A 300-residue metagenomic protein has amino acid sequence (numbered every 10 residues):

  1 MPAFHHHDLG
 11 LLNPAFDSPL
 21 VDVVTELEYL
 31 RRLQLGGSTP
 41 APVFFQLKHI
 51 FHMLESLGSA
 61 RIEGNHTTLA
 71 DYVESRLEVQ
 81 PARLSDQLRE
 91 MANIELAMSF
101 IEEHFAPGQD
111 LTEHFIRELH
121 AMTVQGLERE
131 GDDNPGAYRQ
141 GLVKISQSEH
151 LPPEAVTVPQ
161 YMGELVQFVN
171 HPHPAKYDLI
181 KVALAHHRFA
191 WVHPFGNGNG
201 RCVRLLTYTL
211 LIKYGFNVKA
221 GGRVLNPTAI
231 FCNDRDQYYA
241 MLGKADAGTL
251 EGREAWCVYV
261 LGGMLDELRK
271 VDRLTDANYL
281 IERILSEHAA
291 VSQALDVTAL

Functional and structural regions predicted by a protein language model:
M1-L300: FIC/Doc superfamily catalytic core
